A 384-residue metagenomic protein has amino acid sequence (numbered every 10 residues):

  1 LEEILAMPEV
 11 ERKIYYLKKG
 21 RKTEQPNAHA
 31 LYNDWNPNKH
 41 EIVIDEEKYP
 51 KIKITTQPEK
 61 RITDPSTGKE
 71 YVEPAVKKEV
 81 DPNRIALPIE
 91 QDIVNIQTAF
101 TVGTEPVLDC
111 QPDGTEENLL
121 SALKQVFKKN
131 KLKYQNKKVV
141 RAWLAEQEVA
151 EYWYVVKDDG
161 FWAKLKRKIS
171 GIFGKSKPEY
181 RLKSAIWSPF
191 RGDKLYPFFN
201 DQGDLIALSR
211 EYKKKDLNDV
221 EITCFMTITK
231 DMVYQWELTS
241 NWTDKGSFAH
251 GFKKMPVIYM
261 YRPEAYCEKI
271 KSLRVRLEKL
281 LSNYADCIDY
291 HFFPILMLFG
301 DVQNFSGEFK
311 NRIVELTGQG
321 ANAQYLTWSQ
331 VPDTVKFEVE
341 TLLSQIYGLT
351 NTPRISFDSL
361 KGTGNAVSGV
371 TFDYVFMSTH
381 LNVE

Functional and structural regions predicted by a protein language model:
L1-L182: Extended, helix-rich architectural segments
L17, D45, T55-Q57, Y154 (+7 more regions): A structural detector for beta-sheet-dominated domains
K18-K19, A28, N38-K39, L87 (+7 more regions): Intrinsically disordered, low-complexity boundary segments flanking structured domains
P65-S66, F199-D204, G318-Q319: Short, ordered beta-strand-loop transition motifs
V76, P82-I85, L123-N130, Y180-W187 (+4 more regions): Short linear motifs at secondary-structure transitions and domain/linker junctions
K137-R262: Extended, regular secondary-structure scaffolds
S240-M377: Extended, charged amphipathic alpha-helical segments
